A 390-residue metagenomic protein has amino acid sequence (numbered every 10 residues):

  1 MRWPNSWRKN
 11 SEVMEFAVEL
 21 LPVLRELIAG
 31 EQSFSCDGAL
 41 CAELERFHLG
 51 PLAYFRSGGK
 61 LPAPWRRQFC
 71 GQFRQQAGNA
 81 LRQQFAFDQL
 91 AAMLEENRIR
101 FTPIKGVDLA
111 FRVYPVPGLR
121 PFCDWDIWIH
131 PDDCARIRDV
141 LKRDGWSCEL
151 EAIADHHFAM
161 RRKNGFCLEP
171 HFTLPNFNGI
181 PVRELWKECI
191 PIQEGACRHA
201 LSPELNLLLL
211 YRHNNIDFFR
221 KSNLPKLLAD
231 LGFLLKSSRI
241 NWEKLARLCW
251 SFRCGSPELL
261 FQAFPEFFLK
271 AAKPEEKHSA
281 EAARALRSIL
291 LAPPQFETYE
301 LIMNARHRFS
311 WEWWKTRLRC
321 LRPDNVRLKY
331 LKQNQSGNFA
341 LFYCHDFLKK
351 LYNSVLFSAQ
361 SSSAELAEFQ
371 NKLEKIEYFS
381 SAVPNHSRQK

Functional and structural regions predicted by a protein language model:
R2-C123, I129-K390: Conserved NTP-donor binding/palm subdomain of two-metal-ion nucleotidyltransferases/polymerases, i.e., the charged
